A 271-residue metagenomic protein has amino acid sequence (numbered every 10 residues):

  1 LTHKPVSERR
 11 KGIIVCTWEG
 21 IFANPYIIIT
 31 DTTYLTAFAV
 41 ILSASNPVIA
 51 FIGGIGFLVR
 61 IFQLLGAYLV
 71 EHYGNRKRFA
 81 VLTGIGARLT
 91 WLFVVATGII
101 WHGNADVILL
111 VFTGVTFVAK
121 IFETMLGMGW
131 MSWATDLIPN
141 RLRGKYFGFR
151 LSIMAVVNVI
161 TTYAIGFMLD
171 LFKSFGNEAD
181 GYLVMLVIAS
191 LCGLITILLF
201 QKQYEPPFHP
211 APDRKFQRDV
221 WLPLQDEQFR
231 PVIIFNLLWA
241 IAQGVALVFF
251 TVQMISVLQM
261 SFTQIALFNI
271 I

Functional and structural regions predicted by a protein language model:
L1-I14, G98, G103, I108-T113 (+5 more regions): Intracellular loop-helix junctions on the cytosolic face of multi-pass helical membrane proteins
L1-V70, K77-V95, M154, Q228-I270: Helix-loop boundary and gating motifs at the non-cytosolic
V70-Y73, F175-G176: Sterically constrained small-residue positions within well-ordered secondary structures of folded domains
E71-H72, G84-I85, G103-V107: Short, charge-rich binding segments
